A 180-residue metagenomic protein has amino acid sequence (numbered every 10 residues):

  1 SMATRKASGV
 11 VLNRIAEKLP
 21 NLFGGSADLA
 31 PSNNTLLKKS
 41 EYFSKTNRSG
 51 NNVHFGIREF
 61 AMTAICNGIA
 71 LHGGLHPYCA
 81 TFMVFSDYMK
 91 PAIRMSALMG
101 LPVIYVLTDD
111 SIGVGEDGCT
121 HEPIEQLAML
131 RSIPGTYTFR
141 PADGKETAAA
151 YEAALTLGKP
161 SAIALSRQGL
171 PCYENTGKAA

Functional and structural regions predicted by a protein language model:
S1-A164, Q168-C172: Thiamine diphosphate
L170-A180: Aromatic-enriched
